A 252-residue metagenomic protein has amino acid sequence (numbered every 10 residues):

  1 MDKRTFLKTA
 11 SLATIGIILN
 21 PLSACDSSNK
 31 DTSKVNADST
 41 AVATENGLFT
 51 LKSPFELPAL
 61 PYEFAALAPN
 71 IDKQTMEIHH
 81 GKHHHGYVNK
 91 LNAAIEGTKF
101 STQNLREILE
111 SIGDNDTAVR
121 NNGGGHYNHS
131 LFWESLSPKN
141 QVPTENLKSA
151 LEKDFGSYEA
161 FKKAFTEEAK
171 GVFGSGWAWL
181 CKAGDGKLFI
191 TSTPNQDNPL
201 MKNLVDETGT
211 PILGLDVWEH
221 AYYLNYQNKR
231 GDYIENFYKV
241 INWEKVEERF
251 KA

Functional and structural regions predicted by a protein language model:
M1-N20: N-terminal secretory signal peptides and thylakoid transit peptides that target proteins across membranes
L22-L67: C-terminal segment of N-terminal export signals and the immediately downstream linker at the start of the mature
T50, N70, K82, V88 (+2 more regions): All-alpha RGS (Regulator of G-protein Signaling) helical domain and cognate RGS-like helical scaffolds
F55-G86: Mature N-terminal segment immediately following signal peptide/propeptide cleavage in secreted/periplasmic
L57, H84, H126, L180 (+2 more regions): Divalent metal-coordination and catalytic microenvironments
A169, G176-Q227, N236: An amphipathic alpha-helical core segment
N228-A252: N-terminal targeting pre-sequences for secretion and organelle import
